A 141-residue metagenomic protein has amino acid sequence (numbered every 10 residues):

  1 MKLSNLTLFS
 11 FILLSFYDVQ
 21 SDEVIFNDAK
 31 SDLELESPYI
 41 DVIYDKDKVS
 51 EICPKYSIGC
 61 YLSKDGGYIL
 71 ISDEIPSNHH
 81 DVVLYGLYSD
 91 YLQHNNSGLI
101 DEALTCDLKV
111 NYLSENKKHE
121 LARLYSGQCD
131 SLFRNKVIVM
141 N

Functional and structural regions predicted by a protein language model:
M1-S21: Classical Sec-dependent N-terminal signal peptides that target proteins to the secretory pathway
D22-I71, P76-S77: Auxiliary, metal-adjacent structural segments of Zn-dependent hydrolase domains
I25, A29-D32, S97-N141: Metalloprotease/metallohydrolase-associated module, dominated by Zn2+-dependent proteases
N78-L87: Short alpha-helical catalytic segment bearing the HExxH-like zincin motif of zinc-dependent metalloproteases
L87-D101: Catalytic Zn2+-binding segment of zinc metalloproteases
